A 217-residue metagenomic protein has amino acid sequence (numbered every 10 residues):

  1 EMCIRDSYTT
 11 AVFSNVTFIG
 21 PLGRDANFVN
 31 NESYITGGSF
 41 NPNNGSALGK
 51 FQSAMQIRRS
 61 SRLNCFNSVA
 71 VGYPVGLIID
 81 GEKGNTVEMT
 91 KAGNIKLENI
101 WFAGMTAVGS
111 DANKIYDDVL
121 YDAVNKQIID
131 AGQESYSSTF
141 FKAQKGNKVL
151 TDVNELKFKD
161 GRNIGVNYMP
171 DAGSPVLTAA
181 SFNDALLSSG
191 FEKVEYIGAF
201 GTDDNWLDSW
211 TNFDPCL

Functional and structural regions predicted by a protein language model:
E1, R5-L217: Extracellular beta-rich repeat passengers
